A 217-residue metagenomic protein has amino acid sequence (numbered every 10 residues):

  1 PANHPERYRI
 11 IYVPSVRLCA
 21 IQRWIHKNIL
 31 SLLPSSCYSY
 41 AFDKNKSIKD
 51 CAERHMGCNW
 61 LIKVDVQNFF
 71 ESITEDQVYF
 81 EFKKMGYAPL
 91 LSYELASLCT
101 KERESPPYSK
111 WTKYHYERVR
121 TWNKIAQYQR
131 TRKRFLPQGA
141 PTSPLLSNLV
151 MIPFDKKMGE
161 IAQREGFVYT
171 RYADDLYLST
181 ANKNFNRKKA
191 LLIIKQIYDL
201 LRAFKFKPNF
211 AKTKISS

Functional and structural regions predicted by a protein language model:
P1-A2: A structured, charge-rich N-terminal accessory region that forms the first stable segment of a protein and links
P5-Y8, R132: Active-site flanking loop/helix segments enriched in acidic
L18-S72, T100: Active-site-proximal segment of RNA-dependent polymerases
M56-A173, Y177-S216: Conserved polymerase palm-domain catalytic core
